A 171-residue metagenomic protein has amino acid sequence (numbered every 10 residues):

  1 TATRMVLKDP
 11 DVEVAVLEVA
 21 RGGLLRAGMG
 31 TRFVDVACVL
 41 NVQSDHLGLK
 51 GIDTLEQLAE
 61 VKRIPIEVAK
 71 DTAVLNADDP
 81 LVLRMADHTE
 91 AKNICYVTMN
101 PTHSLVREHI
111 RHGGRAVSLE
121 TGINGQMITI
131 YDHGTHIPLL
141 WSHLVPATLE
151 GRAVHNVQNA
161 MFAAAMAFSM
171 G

Functional and structural regions predicted by a protein language model:
A2-Y96, N100-H109, P146-E150: Flexible active-site lid/hinge loop adjacent to a nucleotide/diphosphate and Mg2+-phosphate binding pocket
I52-A59, A91-G171: Adenine nucleotide phosphate-binding catalytic loops in nucleotide-utilizing enzymes
